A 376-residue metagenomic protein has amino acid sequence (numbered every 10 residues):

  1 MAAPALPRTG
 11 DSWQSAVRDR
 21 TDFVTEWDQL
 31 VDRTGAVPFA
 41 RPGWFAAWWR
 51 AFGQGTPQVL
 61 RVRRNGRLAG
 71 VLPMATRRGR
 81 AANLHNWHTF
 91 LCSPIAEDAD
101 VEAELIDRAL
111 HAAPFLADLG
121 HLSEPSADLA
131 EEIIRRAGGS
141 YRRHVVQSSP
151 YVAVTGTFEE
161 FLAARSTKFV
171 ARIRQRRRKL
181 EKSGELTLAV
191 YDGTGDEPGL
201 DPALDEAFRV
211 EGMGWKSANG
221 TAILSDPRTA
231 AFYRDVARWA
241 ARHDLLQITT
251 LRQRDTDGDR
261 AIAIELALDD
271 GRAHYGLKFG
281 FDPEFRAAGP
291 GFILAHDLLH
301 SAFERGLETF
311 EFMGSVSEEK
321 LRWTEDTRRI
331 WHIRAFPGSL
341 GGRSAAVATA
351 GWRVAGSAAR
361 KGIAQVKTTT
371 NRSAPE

Functional and structural regions predicted by a protein language model:
M1-D11, D128, E132-E159, G271 (+2 more regions): Active-site/acyl-donor-binding loops of N-acyltransferases
M1-T9, G35-F39, W87-A96: Short N-terminal helix-initiation segments at or just after the protein's N-terminus
G10-A82, L122-S149, G156-A287, P375-E376: A conserved beta-strand-loop-helix scaffold within acyl/acetyltransferase catalytic domains
T56-P57, A75-V146, G271-R328, A335: Acyl-donor binding region in acyl/amide transferases
L91-S93, V101-L105, S148-A153, L180-E185 (+7 more regions): Short C-terminal domain-edge/linker segments immediately following a structured domain
A109, A163-V170, V347-R353: Short intrinsically disordered coil segments
